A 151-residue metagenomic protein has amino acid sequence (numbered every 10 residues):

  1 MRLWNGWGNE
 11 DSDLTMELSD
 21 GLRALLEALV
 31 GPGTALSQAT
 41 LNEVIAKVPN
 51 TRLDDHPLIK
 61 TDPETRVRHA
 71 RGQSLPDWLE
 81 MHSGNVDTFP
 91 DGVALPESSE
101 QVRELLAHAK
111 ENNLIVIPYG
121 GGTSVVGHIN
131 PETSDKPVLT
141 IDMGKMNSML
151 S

Functional and structural regions predicted by a protein language model:
M1-S151: Noncatalytic alpha-helical scaffold of FAD-dependent oxidoreductases
